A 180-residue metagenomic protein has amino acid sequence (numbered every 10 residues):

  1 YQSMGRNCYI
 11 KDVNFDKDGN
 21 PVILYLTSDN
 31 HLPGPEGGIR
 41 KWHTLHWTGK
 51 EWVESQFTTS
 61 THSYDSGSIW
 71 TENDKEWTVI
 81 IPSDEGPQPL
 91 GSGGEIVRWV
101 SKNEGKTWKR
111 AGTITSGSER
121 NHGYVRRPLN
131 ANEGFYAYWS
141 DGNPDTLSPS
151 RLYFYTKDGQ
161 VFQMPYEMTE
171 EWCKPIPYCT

Functional and structural regions predicted by a protein language model:
Y1-T180: Extracellular, repeat-based ectodomains that mediate carbohydrate processing or recognition
